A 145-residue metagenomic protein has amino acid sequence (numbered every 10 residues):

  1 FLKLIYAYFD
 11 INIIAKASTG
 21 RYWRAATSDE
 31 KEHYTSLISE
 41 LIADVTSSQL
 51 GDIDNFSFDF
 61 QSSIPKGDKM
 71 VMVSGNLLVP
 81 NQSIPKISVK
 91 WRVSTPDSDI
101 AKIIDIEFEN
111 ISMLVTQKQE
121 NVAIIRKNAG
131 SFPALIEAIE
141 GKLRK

Functional and structural regions predicted by a protein language model:
F1-T46: Early exported N-terminus immediately downstream of N-terminal targeting peptides
K3, A7-I11, P65-K66, N76 (+1 more regions): Intrinsically disordered, low-complexity linear regions
G20, G51-S57, V122-I125: Juxtamembrane/interface motifs at transmembrane-helix termini
I38, S62-I64, G75-V79, W91-V93 (+1 more regions): A mature extracytoplasmic/lumenal domain signature
D44-I87, A138-K145: Surface-exposed, charged secondary-structure patches
L78-I84, T95-S98, K127-G130: Short, charged helix-to-loop "capping" segments that act as catalytic/coupling loops
K86-T116: Short beta-strand edge/turn micro-motifs at domain boundaries
D105-K145: Low-complexity, intrinsically disordered terminal/linker segments enriched in charged and Gly/Pro repeats
